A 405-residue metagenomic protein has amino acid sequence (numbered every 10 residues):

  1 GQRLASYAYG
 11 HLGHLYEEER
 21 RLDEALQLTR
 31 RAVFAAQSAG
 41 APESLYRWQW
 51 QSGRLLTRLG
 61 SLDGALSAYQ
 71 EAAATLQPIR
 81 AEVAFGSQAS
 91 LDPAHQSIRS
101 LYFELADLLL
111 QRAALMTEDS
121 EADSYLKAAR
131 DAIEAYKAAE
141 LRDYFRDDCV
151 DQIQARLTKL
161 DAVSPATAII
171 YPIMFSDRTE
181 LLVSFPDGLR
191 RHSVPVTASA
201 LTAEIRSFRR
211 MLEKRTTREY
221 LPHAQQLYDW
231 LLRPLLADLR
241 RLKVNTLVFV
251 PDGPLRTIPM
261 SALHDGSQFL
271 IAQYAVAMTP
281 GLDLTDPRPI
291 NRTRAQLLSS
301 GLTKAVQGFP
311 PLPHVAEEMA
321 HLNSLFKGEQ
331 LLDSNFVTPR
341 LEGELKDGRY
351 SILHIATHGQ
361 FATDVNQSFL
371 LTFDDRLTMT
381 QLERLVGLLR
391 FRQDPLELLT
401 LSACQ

Functional and structural regions predicted by a protein language model:
G1-Q225, D229, R233, R240-Q268: Alpha-helical solenoid repeat scaffolds used for protein-protein interaction
Q154-E213, R218-Q405: Catalytic cores of enzymes
